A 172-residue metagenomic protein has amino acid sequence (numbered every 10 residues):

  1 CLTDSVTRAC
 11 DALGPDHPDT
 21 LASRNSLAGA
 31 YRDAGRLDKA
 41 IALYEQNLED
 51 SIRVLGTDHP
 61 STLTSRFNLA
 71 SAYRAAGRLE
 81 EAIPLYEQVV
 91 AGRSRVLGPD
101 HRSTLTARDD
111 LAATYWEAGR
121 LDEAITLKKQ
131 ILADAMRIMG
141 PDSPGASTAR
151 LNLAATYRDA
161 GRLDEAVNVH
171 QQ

Functional and structural regions predicted by a protein language model:
C1-Q172: Intrinsic-disorder-linked linear interaction elements in eukaryotic regulatory proteins
